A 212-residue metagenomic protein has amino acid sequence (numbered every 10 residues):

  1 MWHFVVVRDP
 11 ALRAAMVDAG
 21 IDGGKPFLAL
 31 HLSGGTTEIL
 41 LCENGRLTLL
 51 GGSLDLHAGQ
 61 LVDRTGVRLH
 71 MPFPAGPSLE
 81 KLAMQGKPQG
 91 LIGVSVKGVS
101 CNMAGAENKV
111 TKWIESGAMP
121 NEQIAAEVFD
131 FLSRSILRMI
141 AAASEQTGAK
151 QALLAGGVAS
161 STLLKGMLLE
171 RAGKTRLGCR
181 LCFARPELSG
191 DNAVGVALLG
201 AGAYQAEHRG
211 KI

Functional and structural regions predicted by a protein language model:
M1, L30-L32, D55-L56, L153-S161 (+1 more regions): Active-site nucleophile and cofactor-binding loops and adjacent substrate-binding regions of central metabolic enzymes
M1-F27, L199: Conserved phosphate-binding catalytic cores of ATP/NTP-utilizing and phosphoryl-transfer enzymes
V5, R64, D191-V194: Short, charged, surface-exposed secondary-structure boundary motifs
G23-K25, L30-L32, E38-M119, L169 (+1 more regions): A short helix-loop
R46, R180-C182: Conserved beta-strand segments of alpha/beta enzyme cores
K81-A152, V158-G173, F183, A201-E207: A contiguous, well-structured pocket-lining segment that forms one wall/lid of small-molecule binding clefts in soluble
L188-Y204: Structured adenosyl-cofactor binding patch, chiefly the S-adenosyl-L-methionine
